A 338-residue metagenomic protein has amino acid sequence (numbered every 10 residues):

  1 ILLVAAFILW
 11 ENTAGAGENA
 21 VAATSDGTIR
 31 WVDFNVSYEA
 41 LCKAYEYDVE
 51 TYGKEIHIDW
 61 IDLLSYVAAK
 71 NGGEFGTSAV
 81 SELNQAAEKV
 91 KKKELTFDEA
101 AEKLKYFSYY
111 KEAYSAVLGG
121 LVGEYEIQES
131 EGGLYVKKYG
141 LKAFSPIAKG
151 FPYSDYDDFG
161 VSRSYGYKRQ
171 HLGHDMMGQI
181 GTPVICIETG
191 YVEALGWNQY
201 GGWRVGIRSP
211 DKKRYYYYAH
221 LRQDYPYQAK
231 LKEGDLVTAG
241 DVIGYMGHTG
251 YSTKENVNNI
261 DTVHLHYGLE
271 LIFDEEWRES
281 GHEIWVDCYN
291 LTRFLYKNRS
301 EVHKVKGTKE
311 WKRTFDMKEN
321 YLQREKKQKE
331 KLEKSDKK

Functional and structural regions predicted by a protein language model:
I1-Y109: Cationic-aromatic interfacial patches
F97-W203, A239, R293-K338: Surface-exposed, glycine-biased beta-strand/turn segments
D175-M177, V184-C186, G206-R208, Y215-A219 (+2 more regions): Structural recognition of the beta-strand scaffold that forms the well-ordered cores of secreted hydrolase catalytic
G181, P210-K212, Q223, E270-D274: Solvent-exposed coil/turn segments that connect beta secondary-structure elements in extracytoplasmic/periplasmic
V184, P226, E275-W277: Residue-level signal for secondary-structure boundary sites
I187-K230, K254-T262: Zn2+-dependent peptidoglycan hydrolase active-site motif and core
D235-K306: Conserved, short, structured surface segments that act as functional micro-motifs
